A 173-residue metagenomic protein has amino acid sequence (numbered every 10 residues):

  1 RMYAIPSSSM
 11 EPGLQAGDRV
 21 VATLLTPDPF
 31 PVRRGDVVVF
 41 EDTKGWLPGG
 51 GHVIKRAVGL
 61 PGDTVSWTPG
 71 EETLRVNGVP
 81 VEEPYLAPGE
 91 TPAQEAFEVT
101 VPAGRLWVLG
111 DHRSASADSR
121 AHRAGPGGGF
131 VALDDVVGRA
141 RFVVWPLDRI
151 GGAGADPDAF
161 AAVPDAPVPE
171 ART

Functional and structural regions predicted by a protein language model:
R1-A4, E11-T173: Soluble "head" domains of membrane/secretory-pathway proteins
